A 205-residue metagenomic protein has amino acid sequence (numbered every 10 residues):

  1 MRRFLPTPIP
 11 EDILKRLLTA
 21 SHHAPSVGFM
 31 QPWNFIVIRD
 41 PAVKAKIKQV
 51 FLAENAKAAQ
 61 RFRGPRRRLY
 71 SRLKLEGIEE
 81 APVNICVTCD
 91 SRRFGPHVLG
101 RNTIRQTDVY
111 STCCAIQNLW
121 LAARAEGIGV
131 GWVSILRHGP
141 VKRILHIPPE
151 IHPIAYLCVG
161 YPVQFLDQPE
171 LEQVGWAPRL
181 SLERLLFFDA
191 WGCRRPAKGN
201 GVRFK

Functional and structural regions predicted by a protein language model:
M1, Y156-K205: C-terminal helix-cap and adjacent tail motif
M1-T7: Generic N-terminal amphipathic, Lys/Arg-enriched alpha-helix
L14-T19: Short amphipathic alpha-helical segments
S21, I85, H97-I144: Small-aliphatic-rich amphipathic alpha-helix that forms the alpha element of a beta-alpha
H23-G28: Glycine-rich phosphate/pyrophosphate-binding beta-alpha loops
Q31-T112: Glycine/small-residue-rich phosphate/adenosyl-binding loop
N55-F62, L75, H146-L171: A glycine-rich helix N-cap at a beta->alpha junction
C89, I135, Y161: Short secondary-structure boundary segments
